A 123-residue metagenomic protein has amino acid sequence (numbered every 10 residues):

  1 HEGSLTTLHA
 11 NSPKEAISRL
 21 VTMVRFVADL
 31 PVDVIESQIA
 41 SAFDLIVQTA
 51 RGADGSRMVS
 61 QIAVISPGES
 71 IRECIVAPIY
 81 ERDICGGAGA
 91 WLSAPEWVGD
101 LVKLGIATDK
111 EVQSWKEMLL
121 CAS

Functional and structural regions predicted by a protein language model:
H1-S70: Conserved P-loop NTPase nucleotide-binding/switch module
G55-S123: NTP-binding/hydrolysis catalytic cores, primarily Walker-type P-loop NTPases
